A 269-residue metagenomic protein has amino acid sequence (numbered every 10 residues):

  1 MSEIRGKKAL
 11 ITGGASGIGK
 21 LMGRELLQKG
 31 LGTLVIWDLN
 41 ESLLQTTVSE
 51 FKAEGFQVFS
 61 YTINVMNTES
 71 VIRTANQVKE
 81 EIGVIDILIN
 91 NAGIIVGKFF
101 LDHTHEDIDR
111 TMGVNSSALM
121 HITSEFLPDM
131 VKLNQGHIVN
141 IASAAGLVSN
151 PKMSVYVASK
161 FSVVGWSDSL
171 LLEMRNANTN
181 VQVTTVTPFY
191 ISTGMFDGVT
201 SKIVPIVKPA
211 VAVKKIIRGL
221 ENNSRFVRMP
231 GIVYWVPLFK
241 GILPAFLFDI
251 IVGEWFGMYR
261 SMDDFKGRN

Functional and structural regions predicted by a protein language model:
S2-V35: Canonical Rossmann dinucleotide-binding motif of NAD(H)/NADP(H)-dependent dehydrogenases/reductases, specifically
L31-T46: Conserved glycine-rich Rossmann-like NAD(P)H-binding loop of the short-chain dehydrogenase/reductase
E41-S42, T62-R73, H105: The beta1-alpha1 cofactor-binding region of Rossmann-like NAD(H)/NADP(H)-dependent oxidoreductases
F99-F100, T104-R110: Substrate-binding pocket helix/loop in short-chain dehydrogenase/reductase
T123, S159: Active-site helix of classical SDR
S143: Residue(s) in the substrate-gating loop at a strand-loop-helix junction that position the organic substrate next
T185, S201-P237: C-terminal helical subdomain
